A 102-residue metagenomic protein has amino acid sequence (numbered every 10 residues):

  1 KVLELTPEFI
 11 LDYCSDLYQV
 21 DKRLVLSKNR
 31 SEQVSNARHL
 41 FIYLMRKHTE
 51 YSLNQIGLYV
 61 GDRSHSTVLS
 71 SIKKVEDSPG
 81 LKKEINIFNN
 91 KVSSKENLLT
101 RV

Functional and structural regions predicted by a protein language model:
K1-K28: Basic, low-complexity segments
L24, S31-V102: Terminal-proximal interaction/regulatory segments of ATP-powered molecular machines
